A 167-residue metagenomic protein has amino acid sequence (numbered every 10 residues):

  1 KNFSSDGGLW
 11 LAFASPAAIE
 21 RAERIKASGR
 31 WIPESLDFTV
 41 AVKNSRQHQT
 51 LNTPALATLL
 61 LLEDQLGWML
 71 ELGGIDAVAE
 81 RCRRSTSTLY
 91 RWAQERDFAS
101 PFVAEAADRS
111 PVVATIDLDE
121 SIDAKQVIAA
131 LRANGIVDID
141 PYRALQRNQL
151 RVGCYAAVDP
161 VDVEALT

Functional and structural regions predicted by a protein language model:
N2-Y90: Active-site C-terminal subdomain of aminotransferase-like
L11-A14, A129-A133: Short, solvent-exposed amphipathic alpha-helical segments in soluble enzyme and RNA/protein-processing domains
A14, I116-E120, C154-A156: Short beta-strand-to-loop capping motifs
L72-G74, T88-A104, A124-Q126: PLP-dependent aminotransferase class I/II
A99-V103, I136-Y142: A short linear hydrophobic-aromatic micro-motif
S100-L131: Conserved PLP-binding catalytic core of the aspartate aminotransferase-like
A106-V113, R143-R151: Small/polar glycine-rich anion-binding or flexible loop at a beta-alpha turn
A144-T167: PLP-dependent enzyme catalytic core of the Aspartate aminotransferase-like
